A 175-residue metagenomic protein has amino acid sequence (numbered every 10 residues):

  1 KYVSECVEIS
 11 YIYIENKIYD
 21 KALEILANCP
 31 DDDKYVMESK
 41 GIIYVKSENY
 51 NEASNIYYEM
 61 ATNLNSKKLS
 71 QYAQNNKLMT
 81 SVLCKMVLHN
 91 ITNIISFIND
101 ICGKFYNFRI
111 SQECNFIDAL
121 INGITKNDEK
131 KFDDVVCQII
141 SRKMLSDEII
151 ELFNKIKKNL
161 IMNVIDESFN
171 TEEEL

Functional and structural regions predicted by a protein language model:
K1-S4, D31: General zinc-binding finger modules coordinated by cysteine/histidine
K1-Y2, Y11-I14, I18, A22 (+1 more regions): Extended, low-complexity, charged alpha-helical tracts that assemble into coiled-coils or amphipathic helices used
I9-I12, N16, N28-C29, N63: Mid-sequence acidic-hydrophobic segments that form the walls of catalytic/ligand-binding cavities or oligomerization
A27-L175: Structured C-terminal portions of repeat-based eukaryotic scaffold domains
